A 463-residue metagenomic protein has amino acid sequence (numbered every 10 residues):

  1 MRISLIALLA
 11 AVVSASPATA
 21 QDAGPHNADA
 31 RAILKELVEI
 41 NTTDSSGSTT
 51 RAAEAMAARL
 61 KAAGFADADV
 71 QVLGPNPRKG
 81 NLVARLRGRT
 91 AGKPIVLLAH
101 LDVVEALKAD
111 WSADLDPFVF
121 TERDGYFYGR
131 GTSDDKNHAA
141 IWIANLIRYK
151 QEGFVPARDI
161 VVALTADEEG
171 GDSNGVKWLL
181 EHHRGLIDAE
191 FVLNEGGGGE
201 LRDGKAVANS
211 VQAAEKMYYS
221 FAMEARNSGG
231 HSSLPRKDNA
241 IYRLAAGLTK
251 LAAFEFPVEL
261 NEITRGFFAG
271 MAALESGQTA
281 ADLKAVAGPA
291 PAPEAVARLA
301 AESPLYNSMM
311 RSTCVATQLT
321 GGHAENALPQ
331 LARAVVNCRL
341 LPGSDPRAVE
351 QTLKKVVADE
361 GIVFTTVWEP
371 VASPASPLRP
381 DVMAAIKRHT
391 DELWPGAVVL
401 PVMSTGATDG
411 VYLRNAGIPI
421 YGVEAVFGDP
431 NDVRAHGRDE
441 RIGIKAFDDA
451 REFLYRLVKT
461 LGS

Functional and structural regions predicted by a protein language model:
S4-A15: Bacterial N-terminal signal peptides
S16-A20: Sec/Tat signal peptide C-region and signal peptidase I cleavage site
Q21, R59, D67, G198-V207 (+3 more regions): Metal-dependent amide/peptide-bond hydrolase catalytic core, centered on the "pita-bread" metallohydrolase fold
Q21-K108, L331, V335, R347: N-terminal helical capping/dimerization or prosegment-like subdomains of hydrolases acting on amide or phosphate bonds
A23-R31, T42-A53, P77, T132-D135 (+7 more regions): Solvent-exposed, acidic/flexible segments
T42-S45, P77, G88-A91, L101-E105 (+5 more regions): Solvent-exposed loop/turn segments at secondary-structure junctions within structured extracellular/periplasmic domains
G92-V161: Active-site metal-coordination/substrate-binding segment of hydrolases, especially metallo-dependent peptidases
H138, F154-I160, L164-Y219: Hydrophobic, small-residue-rich alpha-helical packing segments that form membrane-like cores
